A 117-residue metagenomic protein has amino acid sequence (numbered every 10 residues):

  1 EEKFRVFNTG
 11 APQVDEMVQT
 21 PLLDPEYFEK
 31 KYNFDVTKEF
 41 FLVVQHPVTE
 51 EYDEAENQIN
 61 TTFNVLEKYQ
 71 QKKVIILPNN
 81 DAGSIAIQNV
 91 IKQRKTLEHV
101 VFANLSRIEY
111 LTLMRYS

Functional and structural regions predicted by a protein language model:
E1-A55: A nucleotide-sugar donor-handling region in carbohydrate enzymes
E2, E67-Q70, Q93-E98: Short helix-capping segments at alpha-helix termini
D24, A55-F63, Q88-V90: Charged helix-capping and loop-helix junction motifs
P47-D53, V74, P78-A82: Glycine-rich phosphate/diphosphate-binding loops and the adjacent beta-loop-alpha structural elements that coordinate
F63-P78: A conserved nucleotide-sugar
N79-T96: Short, structured helix-loop element that forms part of the nucleotide-activated donor/catalytic region
L97-S106: Active-site donor-binding acidic/aromatic loop of nucleotide-activated sugar and phosphosugar transferases involved
S106-S117: Short acidic alpha-helix that forms the nucleotide-activated donor recognition element in Leloir-type transferases
